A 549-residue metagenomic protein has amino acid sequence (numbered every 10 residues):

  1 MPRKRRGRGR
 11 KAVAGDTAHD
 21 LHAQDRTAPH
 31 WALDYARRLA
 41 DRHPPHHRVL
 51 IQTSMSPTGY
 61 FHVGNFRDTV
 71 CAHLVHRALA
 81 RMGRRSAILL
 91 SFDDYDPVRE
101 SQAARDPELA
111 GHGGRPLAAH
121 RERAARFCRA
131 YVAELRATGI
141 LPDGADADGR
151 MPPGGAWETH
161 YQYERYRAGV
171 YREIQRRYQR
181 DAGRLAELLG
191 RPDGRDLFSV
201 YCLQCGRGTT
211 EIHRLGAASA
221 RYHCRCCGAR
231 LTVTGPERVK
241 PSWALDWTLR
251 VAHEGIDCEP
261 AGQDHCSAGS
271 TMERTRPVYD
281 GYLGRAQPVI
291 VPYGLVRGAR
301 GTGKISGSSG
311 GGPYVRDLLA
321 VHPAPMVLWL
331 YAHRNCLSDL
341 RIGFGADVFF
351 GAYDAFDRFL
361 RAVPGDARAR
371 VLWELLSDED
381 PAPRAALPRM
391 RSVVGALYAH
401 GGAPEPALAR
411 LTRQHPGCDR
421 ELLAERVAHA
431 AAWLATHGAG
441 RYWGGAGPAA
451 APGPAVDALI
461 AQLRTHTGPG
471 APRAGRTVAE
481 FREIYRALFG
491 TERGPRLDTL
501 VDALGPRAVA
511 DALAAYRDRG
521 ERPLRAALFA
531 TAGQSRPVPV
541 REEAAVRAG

Functional and structural regions predicted by a protein language model:
M1-H46, F61, L197, L203 (+1 more regions): Basic, alpha-helical terminal appendages of large translation-related enzymes
P2-A186, T275-P277, G281, T531: N-terminal Rossmann-like or analogous alpha/beta NTP/dinucleotide-binding catalytic cores that position adenine
H47-R48, A147, G255-D257, P364-D380 (+1 more regions): Short amphipathic alpha-helical segments and their helix-coil junctions
S56-P57, R207, A229, R334: Short, glycine-/Ser/Thr-/acidic-enriched flexible segments
F61-D68, Q263-T271, A320: Aromatic-acidic/polar surface patches that form glycan- and anion
L79, G83, L135-P142, A182 (+8 more regions): A generic secondary-structure signal for well-formed alpha-helical elements
D143-R316: Active-site cores that bind ATP or allylic diphosphates and position pyrophosphate for catalysis
S267-M272, Y279-L283, Y293-A424, A428 (+2 more regions): Catalytic adenosine-cofactor/nucleotide-binding cores of aminoacyl-tRNA synthetases and other
